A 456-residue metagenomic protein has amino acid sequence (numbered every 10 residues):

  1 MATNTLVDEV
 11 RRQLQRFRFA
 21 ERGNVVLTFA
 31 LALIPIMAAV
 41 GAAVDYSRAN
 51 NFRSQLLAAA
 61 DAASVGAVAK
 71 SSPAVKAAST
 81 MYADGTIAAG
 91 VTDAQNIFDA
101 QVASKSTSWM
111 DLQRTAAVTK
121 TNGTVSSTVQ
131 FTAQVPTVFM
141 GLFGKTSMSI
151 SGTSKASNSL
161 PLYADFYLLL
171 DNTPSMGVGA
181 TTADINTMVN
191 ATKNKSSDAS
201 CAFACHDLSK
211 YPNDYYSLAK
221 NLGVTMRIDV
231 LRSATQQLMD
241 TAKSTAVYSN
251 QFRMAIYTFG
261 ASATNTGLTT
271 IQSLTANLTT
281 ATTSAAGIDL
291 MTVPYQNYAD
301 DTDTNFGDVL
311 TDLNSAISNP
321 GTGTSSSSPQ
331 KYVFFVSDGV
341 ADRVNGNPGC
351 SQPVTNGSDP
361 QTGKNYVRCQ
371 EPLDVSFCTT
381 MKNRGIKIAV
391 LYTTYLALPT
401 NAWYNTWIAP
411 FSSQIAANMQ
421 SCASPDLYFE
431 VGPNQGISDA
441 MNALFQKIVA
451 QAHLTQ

Functional and structural regions predicted by a protein language model:
A2-N4, R11-R16, N24, V44-Q456: P/S/T/G-enriched low-complexity
R22-I34: N-terminal signal-anchor/signal peptide hydrophobic helix marking the start of the first transmembrane segment
L33-D45: Short, strongly hydrophobic transmembrane alpha-helices
